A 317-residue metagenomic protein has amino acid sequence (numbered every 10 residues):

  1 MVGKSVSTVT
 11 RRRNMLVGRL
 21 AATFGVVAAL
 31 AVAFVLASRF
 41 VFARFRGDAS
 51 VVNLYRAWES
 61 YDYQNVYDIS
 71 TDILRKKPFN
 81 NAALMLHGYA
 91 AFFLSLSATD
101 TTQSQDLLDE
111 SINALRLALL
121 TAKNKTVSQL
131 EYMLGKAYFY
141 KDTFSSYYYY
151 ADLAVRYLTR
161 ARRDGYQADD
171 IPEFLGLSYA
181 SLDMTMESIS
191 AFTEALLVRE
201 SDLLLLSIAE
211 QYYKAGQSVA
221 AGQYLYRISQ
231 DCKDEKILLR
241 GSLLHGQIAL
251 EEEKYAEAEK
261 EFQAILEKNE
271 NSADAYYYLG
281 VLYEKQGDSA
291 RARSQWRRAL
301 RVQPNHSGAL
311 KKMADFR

Functional and structural regions predicted by a protein language model:
V2-Q129: N-terminal leader/linker segments that initiate helical-solenoid repeat arrays
G47, N81-A82, K125-S128, A168-D170 (+5 more regions): Helix-start (N-cap) detector for alpha-helical repeat units in TPR-like alpha-solenoids, especially tetratricopeptide
K76, T121-K125, D164, L197-V198 (+3 more regions): Structural marker of alpha-solenoid helical repeat scaffolds
L86, M133, F174, S207-I208 (+3 more regions): Canonical tetratricopeptide repeat
F93, S97, Y140-T143, S181 (+5 more regions): Register position in tetratricopeptide repeats
K136, S207-V219, Q223-E267: Alpha-helical adaptor scaffolds
